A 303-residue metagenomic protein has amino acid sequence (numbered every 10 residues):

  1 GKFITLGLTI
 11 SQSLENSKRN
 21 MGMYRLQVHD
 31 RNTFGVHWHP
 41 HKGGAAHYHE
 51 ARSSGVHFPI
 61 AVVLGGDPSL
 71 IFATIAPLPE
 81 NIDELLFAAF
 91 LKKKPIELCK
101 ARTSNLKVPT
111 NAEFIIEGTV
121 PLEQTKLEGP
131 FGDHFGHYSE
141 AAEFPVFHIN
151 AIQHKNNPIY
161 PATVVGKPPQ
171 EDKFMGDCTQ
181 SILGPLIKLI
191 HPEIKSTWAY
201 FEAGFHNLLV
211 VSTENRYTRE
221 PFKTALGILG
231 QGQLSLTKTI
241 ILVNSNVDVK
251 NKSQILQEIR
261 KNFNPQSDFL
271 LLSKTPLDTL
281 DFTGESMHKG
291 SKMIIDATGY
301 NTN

Functional and structural regions predicted by a protein language model:
G1, P68-N303: Charged, compositionally biased interaction regions
G1-V63: Internal mixed beta-strand/loop scaffold within catalytic domains of large alpha/beta enzymes
